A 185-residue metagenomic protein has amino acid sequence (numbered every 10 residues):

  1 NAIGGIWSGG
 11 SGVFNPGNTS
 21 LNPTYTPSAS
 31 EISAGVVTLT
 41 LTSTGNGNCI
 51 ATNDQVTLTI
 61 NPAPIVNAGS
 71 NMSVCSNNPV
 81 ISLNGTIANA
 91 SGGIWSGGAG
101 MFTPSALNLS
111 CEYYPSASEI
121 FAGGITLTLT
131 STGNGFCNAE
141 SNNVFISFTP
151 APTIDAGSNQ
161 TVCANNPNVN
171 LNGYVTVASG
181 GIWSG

Functional and structural regions predicted by a protein language model:
N1, N22, N78-N89, N166-V177: A short beta-strand segment in extracellular, disulfide-stabilized domains
G4-N22, E31, I94-S110, E119-I120 (+1 more regions): Low-complexity "stalk/linker" and mucin-like segments enriched in Ser/Thr/Pro/Ala/Gly
G5, A63-N71, A151-S158: Proline-enriched interdomain boundary motifs that mark the N-terminal boundary and often initiate the first structured
L39-L41, L127-L129: Hydrophobic/tyrosine-rich beta-strand signature of extracellular beta-sandwich/beta-rich modules, prominently
T44-C49, S131-C137: Short, solvent-exposed loop/turn segments at the edges of extracellular beta-sandwich modules
C49, M72-P79, C137, Q160-P167: Short, solvent-exposed loop/linker segments at the N-terminal edge of repeated beta-sheet extracellular domains
I50-V56, N138-V144: Extracellular and select intracellular beta-sandwich modules with Ser/Thr-enriched, small-residue motifs on
T57-P62, V144-P150: Interdomain boundary/hinge segments at the C-termini of tandem beta-sandwich modules
